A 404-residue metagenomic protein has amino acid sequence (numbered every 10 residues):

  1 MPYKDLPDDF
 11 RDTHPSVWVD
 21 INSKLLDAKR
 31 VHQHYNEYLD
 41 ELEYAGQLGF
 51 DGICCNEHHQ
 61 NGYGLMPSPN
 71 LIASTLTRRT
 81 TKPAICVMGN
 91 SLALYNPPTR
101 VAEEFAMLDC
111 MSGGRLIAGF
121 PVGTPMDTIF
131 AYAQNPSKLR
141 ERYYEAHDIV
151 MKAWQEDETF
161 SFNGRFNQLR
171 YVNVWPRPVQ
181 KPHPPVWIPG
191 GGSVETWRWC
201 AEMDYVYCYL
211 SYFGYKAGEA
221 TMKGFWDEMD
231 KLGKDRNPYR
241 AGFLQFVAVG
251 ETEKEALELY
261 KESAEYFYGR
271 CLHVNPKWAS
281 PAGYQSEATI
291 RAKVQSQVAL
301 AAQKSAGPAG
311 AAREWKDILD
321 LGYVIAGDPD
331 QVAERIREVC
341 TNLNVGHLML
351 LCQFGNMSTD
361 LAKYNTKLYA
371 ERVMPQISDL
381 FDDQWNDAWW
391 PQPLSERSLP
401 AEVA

Functional and structural regions predicted by a protein language model:
M1-C86, P182-P184, D387-L394, A401-A404: N-terminal beta1-alpha1-beta2 module of alpha/beta enzyme domains
P2, S16, I21-N36, G89-T99 (+3 more regions): Active-site mouth loops of central-metabolism enzymes
Y3-L26, R140-W175, K216-V345, S378-A404: An alpha-helical appendage that flanks or caps ligand/catalytic pockets
P15-V17, I53-C55, I85-M88, L116-F120 (+4 more regions): Hydrophobic faces of well-ordered beta-strands that scaffold small-molecule active sites in alpha/beta enzyme cores
A45, E57, L76, L108 (+6 more regions): Conserved, mostly hydrophobic/aromatic
G46-Q47, A73-K82, F105-L116, R198-E202 (+3 more regions): Acidic (Asp/Glu)-rich catalytic clusters
G52-T75, S91-L92, T124, Y212-Y215 (+1 more regions): Glycine-rich, proline-tolerant flexible connector loops at the mouths of alpha/beta enzymes
Y63-V87, R142, A146, K367-F381: Alpha-helix-loop-beta-strand connector modules within alpha/beta enzyme cores
